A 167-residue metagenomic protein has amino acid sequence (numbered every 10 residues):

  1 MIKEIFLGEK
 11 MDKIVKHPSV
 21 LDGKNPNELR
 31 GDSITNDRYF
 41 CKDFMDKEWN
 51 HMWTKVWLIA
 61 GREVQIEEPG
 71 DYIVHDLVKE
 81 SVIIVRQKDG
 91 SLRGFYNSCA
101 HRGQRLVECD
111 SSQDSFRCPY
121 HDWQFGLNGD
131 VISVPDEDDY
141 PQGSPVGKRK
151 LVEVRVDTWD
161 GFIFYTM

Functional and structural regions predicted by a protein language model:
E4-H51, L58, S144-W159, Y165-M167: Replace "small metal-dependent catalytic modules" with "small catalytic or cofactor-binding modules
M52-T54, P69: A short, polar/charged loop/turn motif at coil->beta-strand junctions and beta-hairpin connectors
I59-E63: Short amphipathic
Q65-T166: Rieske [2Fe-2S] iron-sulfur-binding domain
